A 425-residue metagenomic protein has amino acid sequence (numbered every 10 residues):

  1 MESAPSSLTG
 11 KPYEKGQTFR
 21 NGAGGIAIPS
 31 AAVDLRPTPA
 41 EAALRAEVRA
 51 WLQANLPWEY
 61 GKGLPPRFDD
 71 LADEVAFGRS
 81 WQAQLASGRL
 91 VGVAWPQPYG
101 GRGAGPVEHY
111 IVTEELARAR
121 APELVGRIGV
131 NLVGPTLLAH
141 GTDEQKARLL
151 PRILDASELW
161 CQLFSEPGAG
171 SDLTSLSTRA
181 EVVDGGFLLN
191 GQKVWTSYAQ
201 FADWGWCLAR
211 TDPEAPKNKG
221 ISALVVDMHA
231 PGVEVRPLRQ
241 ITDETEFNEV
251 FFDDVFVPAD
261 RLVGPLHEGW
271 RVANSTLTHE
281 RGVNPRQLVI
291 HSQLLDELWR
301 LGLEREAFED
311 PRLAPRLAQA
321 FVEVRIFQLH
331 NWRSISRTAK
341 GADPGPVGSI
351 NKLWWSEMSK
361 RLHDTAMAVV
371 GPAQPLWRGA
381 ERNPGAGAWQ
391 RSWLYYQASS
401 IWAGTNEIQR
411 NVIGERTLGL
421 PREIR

Functional and structural regions predicted by a protein language model:
M1-G10: Extreme N-terminal basic, low-complexity initiation segments that serve as generic localization/processing leaders
Q17, N21, G25-R127, R148 (+9 more regions): Amphipathic, small/basic residue-rich leader segments at the start of a protein or domain
P37, V233-L329, S399: Glycine-rich beta->alpha junctions and the first turn(s) of the following alpha-helix
Y60-D69, F308-A314, R325-E381: C-terminal helix-coil-helix/basic helical segment that borders enzyme active sites and/or dimer interfaces and provides
V107, I111-V112, L132, W270-T276 (+2 more regions): Glycine-rich phosphate/cofactor-binding loops in nucleotide/flavin-utilizing enzymes
V125-E144, G170: N-terminal glycine-rich flavin-associated loop
A156-F164, L208: A short, Trp-centered hydrophobic/proline-enriched beta-strand micro-motif
G186, N190-R236: A short core secondary-structure module
